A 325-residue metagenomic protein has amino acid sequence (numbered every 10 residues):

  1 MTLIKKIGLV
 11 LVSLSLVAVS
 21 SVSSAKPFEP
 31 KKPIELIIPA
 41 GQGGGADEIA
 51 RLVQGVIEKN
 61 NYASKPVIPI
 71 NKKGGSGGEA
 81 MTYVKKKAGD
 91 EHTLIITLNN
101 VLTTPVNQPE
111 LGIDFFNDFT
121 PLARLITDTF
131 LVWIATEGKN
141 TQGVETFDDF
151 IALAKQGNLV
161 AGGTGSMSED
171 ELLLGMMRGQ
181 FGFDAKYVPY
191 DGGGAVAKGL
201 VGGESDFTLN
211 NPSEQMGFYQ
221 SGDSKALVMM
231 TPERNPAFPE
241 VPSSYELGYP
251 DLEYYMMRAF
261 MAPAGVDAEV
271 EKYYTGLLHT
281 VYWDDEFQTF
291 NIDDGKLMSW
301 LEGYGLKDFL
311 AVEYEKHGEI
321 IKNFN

Functional and structural regions predicted by a protein language model:
M1-K32: Short, low-complexity disordered leader/linker segments with a strong preference for bacterial N-terminal type II
A25-N117, S166, D170, G182-L209 (+3 more regions): N-terminal (or domain-start) structured segment
K31, E58-A63, F181, L247-Y255 (+1 more regions): A short C-terminal helix-loop "cap" of Rossmann-like NAD(P)-dependent dehydrogenase/epimerase domains
P33, G179-F183, A268-N325: An extracytoplasmic/periplasmic, membrane-proximal ligand-sensing/linker region
G45-I49, V53, S76-A80, T103 (+11 more regions): Stable alpha-helical elements in mature extracytoplasmic
Y83-H92, V106-A195, S244, M257-F290: Hinge/capping helix and adjacent helix->loop/strand transition within the periplasmic-binding protein
I95-T97, A161-G163, V228-M229: Short beta-strand segments
N100-E110, E171, G175-Q180, G194 (+5 more regions): A ligand-binding cleft/hinge motif common to bilobed small-molecule-binding domains
